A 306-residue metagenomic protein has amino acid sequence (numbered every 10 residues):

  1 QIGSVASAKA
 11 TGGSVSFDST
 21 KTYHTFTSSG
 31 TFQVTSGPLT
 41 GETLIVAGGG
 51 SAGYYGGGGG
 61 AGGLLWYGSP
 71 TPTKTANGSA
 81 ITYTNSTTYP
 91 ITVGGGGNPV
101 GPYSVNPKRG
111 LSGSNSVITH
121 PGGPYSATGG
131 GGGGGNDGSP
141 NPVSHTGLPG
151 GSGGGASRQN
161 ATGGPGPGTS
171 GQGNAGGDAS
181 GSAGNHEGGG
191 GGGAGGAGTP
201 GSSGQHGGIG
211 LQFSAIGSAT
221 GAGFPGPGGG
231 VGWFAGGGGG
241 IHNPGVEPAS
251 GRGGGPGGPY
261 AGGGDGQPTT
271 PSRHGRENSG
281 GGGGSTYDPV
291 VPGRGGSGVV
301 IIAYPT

Functional and structural regions predicted by a protein language model:
Q1-T306: Low-complexity, glycine/proline-biased repetitive segments and flexible coils/loops
